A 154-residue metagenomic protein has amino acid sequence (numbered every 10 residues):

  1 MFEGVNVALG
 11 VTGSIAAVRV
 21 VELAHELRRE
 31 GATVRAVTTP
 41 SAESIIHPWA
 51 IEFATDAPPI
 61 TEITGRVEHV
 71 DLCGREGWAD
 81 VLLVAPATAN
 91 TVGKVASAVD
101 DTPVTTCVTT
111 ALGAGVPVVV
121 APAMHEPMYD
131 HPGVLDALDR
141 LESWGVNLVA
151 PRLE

Functional and structural regions predicted by a protein language model:
M1-E154: A cross-family phosphate/adenosyl-ligand binding-site feature
